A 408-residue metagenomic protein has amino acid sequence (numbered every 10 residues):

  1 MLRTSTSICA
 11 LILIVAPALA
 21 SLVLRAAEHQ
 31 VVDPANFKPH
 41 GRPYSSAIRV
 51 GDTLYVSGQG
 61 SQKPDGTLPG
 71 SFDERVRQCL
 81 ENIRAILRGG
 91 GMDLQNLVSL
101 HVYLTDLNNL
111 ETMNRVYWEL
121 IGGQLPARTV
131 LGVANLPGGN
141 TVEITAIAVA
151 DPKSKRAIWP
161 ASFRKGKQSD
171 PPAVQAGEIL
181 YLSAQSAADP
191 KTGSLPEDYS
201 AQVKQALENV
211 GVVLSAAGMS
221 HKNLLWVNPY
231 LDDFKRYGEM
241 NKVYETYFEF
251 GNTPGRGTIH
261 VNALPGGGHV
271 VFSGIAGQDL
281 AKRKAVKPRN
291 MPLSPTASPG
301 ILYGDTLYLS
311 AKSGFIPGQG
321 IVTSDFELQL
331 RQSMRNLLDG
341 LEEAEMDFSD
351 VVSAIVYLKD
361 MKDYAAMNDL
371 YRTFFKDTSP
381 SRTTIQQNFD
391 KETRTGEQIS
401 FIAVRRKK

Functional and structural regions predicted by a protein language model:
M1-I8: Positively charged n-region of N-terminal signal peptides that target proteins for export
C9-S21: Bacterial N-terminal signal peptides
A20-E81, A85-S99, Y103-E208, V212-R335 (+2 more regions): N-terminal presequence-like segments and the immediate start of the first folded domain
